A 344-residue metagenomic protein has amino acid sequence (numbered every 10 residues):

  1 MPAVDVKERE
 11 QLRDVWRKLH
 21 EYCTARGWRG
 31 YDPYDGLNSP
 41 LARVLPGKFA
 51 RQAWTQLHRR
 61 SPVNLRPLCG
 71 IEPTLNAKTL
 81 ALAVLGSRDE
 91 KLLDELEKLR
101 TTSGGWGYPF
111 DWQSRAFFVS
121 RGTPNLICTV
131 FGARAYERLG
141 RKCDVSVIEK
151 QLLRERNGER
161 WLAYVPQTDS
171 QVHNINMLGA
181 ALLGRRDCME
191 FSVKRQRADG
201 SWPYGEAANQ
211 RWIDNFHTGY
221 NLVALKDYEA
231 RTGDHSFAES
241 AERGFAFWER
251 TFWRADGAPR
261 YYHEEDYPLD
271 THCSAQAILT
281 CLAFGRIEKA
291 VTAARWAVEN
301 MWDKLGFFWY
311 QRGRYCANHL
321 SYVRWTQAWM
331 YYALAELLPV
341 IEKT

Functional and structural regions predicted by a protein language model:
M1-T344: Glycan-recognition and catalytic cores of secretory/periplasmic carbohydrate-active enzymes
